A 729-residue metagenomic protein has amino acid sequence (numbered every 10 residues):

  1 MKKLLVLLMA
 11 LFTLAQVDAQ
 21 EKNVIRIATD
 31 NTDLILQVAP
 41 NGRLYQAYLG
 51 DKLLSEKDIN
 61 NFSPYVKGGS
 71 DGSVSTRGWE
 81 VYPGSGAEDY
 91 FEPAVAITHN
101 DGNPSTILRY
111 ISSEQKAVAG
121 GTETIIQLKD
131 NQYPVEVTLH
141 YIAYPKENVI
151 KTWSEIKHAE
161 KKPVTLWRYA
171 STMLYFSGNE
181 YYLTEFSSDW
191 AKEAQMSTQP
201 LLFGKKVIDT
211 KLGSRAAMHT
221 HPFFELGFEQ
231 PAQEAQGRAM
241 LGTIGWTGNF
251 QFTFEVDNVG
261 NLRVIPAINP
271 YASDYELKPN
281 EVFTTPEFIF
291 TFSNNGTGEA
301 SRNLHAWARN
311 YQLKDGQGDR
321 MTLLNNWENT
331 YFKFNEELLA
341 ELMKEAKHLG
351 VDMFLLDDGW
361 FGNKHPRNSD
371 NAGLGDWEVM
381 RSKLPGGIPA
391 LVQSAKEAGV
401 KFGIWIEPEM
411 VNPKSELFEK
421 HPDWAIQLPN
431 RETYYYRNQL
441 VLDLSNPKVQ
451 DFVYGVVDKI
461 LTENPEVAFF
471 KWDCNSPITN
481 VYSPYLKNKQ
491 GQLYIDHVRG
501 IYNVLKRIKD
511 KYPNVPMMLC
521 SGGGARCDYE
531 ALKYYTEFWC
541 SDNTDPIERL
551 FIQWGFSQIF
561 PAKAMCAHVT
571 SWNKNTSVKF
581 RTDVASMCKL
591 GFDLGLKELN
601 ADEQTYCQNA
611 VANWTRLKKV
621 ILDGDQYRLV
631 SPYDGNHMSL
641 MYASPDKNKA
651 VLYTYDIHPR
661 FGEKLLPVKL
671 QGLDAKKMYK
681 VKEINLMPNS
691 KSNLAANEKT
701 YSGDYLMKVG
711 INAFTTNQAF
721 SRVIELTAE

Functional and structural regions predicted by a protein language model:
M1-K22: Bacterial Sec-dependent N-terminal signal peptides
E21-I35, L44-E255, Y271, M678-S690: Polysaccharide-binding surfaces and accessory modules of carbohydrate-active proteins
N31, F224-L226, E234, S631-A675: Carbohydrate-binding surface patches
T76, G86-L108, Q236-N249, T291-L313 (+4 more regions): Glycine-rich, aromatic-flanked loop segments that form ligand/cofactor-binding clefts across common enzyme folds
N103-L108, Y275-N294, A719-L726: Short Pro-Gly-centered flexible turn/kink motifs
D315-G455, N464, F469: Aromatic-lined carbohydrate-binding/catalytic grooves of carbohydrate-active enzymes
P385-G387, E419-H421, A425-K579, K589-L594 (+1 more regions): Active-site neighborhood of glycoside hydrolase catalytic domains
H658-E729: C-terminal beta-sandwich/jelly-roll accessory domains of carbohydrate-active enzymes
